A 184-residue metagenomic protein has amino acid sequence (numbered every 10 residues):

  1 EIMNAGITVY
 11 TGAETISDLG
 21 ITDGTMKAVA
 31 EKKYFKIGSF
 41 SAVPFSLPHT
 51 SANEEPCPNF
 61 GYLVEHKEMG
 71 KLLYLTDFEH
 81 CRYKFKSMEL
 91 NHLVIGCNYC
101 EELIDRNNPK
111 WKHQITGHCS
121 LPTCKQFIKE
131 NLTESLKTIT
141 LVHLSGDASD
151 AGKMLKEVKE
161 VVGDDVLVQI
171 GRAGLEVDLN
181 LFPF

Functional and structural regions predicted by a protein language model:
E1-Y34: Active-site HxH/HxHxD metal-binding segment of metal-dependent hydrolases
T8, L73, H92: Hydrophobic "anchor" residues on beta-strands that sit immediately upstream of conserved functional sites
E14, L47-T50, L75-H80, C97-Y99 (+2 more regions): Active-site metal-binding loops of divalent metal-dependent hydrolases
E14-I21, A148-S149, E176-L179: Short, charged/polar "capping" segments at the starts of alpha-helices and the immediately preceding loops
M26-K27, A42, V168-I170: Generic structural signal for residues in well-ordered beta-strands
A30-M88, L179-F184: Core dinuclear metal-dependent hydrolase active-site scaffold
Y83-R172: Cap/insert and terminal regions of metallo-dependent hydrolase folds
Q169-F182: Class I S-adenosyl-L-methionine
